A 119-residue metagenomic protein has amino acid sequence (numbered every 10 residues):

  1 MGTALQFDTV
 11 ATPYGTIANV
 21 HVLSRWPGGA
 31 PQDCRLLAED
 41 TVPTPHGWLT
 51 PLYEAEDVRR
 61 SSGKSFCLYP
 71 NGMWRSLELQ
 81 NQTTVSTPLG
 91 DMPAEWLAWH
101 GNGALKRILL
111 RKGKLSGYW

Functional and structural regions predicted by a protein language model:
M1-W119: Glycine/tyrosine- and acidic-biased, solvent-exposed loop/turn segments at the edges of beta-strands
